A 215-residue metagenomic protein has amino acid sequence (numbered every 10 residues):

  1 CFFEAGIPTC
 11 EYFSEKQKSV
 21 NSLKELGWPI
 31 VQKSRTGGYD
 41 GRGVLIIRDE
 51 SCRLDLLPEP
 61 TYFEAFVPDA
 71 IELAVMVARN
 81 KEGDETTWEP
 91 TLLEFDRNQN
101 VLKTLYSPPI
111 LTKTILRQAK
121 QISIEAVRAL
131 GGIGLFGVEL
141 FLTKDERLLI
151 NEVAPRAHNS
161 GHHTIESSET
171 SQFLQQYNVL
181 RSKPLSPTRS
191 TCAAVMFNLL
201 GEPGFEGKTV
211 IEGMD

Functional and structural regions predicted by a protein language model:
C1-V20, K24-E25, G37-G38: Conserved N-proximal alpha/beta basic substrate-recognition cap immediately N-terminal to, or forming the N-lobe
F2-I7, K33-D40, R97-S107: Acidic/polar active-site rim loop that often engages polyanionic ligands
F3, E15, V44-D49, M76-N80 (+1 more regions): Short beta-strand-to-turn element immediately C-terminal to the catalytic PLP-Schiff-base lysine in fold type I
E11-S14, Q32, F63-A65: General beta-strand structural signal in soluble alpha/beta enzymes
S19-S22, C52-D55, G204-I211: Short, conserved charged micro-motifs
K24-Q32: Acidic/histidine-enriched active-site and ligand-binding environments that engage anionic O-linkages
L57-L111, L116-I150, A154-H162, N178-P187 (+2 more regions): Phosphate-binding core of ATP-grasp and ATP-grasp-like enzymes
S190-E202: Short glycine-/aliphatic-rich beta-strand segments at the starts of folded cytosolic domains
